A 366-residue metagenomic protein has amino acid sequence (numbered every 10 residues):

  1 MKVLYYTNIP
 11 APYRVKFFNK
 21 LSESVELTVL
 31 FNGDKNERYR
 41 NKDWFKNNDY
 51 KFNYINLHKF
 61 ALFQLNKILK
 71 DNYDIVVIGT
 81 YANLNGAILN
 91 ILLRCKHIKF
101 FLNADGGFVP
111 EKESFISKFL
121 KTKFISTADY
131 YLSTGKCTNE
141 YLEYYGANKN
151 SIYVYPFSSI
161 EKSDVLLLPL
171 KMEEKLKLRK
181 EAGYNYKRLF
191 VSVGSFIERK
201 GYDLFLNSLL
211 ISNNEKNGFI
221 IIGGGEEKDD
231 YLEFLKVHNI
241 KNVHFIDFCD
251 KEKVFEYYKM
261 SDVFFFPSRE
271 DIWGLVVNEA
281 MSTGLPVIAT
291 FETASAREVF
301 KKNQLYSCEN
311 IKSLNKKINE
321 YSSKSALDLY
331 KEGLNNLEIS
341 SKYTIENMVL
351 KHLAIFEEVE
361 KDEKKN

Functional and structural regions predicted by a protein language model:
L4, G183-K200, L206-L209: Conserved donor-binding/catalytic core segment of Leloir-type glycosyltransferases
I98-I116, T127-Y130, T134: A short, histidine- and acid-enriched strand-loop-helix "catalytic/donor-clamping" loop that lines the nucleotide-sugar
S126-L176, Y184: Donor nucleotide-sugar binding/catalytic pocket of nucleotide-sugar-dependent glycosyltransferases
L232-C249: Nucleotide-activated donor-binding/catalytic signature segment of Leloir-type glycosyltransferases, i.e., the conserved
F248-C249, E256-S261: Short alpha-helical donor nucleotide-sugar binding micro-motif in glycosyltransferases
R269: Aromatic "clamp/platform" in nucleotide-sugar-dependent glycosyltransferases that forms part of the donor/acceptor
P286-T290: Short hydrophobic beta-strand element within catalytic cores of glycosyltransferases and related nucleotide-activated
N303-K312, N319-A326: Conserved acidic donor-binding segment of nucleotide-sugar-dependent glycosyltransferases
